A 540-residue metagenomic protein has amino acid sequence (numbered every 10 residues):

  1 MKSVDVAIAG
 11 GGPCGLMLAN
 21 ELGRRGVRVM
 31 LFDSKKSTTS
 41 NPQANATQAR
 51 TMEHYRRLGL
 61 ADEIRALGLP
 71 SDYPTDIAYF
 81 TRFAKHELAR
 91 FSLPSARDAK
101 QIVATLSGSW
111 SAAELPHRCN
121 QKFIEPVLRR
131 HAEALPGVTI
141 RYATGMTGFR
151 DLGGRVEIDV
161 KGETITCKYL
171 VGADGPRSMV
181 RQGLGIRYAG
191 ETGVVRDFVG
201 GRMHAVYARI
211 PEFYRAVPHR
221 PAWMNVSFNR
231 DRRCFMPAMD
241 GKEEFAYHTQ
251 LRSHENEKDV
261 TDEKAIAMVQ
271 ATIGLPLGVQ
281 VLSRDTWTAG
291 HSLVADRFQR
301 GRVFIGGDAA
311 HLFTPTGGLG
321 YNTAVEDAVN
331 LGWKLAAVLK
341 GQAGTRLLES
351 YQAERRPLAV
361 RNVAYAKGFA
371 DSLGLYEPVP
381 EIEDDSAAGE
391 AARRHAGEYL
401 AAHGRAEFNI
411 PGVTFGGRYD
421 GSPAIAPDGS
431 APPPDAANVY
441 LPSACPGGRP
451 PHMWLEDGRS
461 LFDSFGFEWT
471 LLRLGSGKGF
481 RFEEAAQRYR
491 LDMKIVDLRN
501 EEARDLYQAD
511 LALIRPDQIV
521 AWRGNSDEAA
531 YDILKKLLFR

Functional and structural regions predicted by a protein language model:
K2-C14: Beta1/beta-strand and adjacent pyrophosphate-binding region of the FAD-binding site in flavoprotein oxidoreductases
V4, K161-Y169: Core beta-strand elements of the Rossmann-like FAD/NAD(P) dinucleotide-binding domain in flavoenzyme oxidoreductases
G11-N20, L128, G172, V281-R284 (+6 more regions): Conserved mid-domain beta->alpha element of the FAD-binding
G23-Q43: Glycine-rich FAD pyrophosphate-binding loop
Q43, Q48-H131: Active-site-adjacent segment of FAD-dependent monooxygenases/related oxidoreductases
R130, R155-V156, Y169, A173-G290 (+1 more regions): Conserved FAD-binding catalytic core of PHBH/FMO-like flavoproteins
Y142-V156: A conserved short coil-to-beta-strand element within the FAD-binding core of flavoproteins
A336-G448, W454, R459, F465 (+7 more regions): C-terminal helical "tail/cap" subdomain of flavin- and related membrane-associated enzymes
